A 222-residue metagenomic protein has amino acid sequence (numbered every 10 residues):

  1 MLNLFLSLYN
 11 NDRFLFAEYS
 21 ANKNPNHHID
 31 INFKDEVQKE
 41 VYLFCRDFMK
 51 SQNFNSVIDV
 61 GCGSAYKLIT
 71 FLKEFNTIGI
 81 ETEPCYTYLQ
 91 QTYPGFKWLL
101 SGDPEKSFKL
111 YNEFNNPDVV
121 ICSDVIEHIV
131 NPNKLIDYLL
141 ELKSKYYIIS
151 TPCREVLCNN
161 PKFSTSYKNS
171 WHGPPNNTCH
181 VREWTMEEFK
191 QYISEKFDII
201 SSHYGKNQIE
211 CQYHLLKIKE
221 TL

Functional and structural regions predicted by a protein language model:
M1-F114, N133-I136, L142, C153 (+2 more regions): Conserved N-terminal segment of class I S-adenosyl-L-methionine
I121: A conserved beta-strand element that flanks and buttresses the S-adenosyl-L-methionine
V125: Hydrophobic adenine-recognition pocket in adenosine-nucleotide-binding enzymes
H128-P132: Di-metal (Zn2+ and/or Mg2+/Mn2+) metal-binding site signature of metallo-dependent hydrolases with the MBL/beta-CASP
I149-T151: Acidic carboxylate diad motif detector
